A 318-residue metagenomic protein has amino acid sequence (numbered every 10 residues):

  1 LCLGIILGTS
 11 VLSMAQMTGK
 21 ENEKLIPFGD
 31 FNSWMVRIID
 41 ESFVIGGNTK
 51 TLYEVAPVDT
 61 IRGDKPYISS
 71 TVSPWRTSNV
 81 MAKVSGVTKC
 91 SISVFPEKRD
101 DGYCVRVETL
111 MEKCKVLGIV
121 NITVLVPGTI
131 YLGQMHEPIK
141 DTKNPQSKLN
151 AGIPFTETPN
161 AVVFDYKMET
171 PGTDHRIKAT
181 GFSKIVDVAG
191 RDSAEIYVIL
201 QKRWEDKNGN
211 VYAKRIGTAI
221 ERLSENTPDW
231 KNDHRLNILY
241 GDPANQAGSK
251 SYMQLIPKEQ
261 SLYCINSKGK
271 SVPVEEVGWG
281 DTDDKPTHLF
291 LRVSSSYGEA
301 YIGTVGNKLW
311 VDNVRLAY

Functional and structural regions predicted by a protein language model:
L1-N22: Bacterial Sec-dependent N-terminal signal peptides
Q16-P159, V163, A189-G241, Y252-A317: Aromatic (Trp/Tyr/Phe) and Gly/Pro-enriched flexible surface segments
M168-H175, V186-R191: Extended, low-complexity, turn-rich repeat/linker tracts enriched in Gly/Pro/Ser/Thr and Asp/Glu that occur
D174, P243-S251: Substrate-binding/catalytic groove segments of enzymes that remodel or degrade extracellular structural polymers
D174-A179, N208-Y212: A short secondary-structure junction signal
T180-V186: Interfacial segments of alpha-helical transmembrane regions
